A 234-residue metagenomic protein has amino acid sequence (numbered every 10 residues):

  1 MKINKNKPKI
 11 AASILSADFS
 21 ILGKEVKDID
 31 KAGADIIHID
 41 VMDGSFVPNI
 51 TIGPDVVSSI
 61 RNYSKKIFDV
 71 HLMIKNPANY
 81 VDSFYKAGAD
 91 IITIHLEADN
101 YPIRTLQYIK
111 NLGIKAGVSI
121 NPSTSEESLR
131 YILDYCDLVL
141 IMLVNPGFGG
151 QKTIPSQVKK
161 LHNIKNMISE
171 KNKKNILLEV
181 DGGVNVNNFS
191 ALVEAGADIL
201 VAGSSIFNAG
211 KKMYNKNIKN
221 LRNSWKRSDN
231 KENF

Functional and structural regions predicted by a protein language model:
M1-S16, G23-K24, D229-F234: N-terminal amphipathic alpha-helix/helix-capping segment at the start of soluble metabolic enzymes
P8-S13, I37-I39, I60, F68-L72 (+5 more regions): Hydrophobic faces of well-ordered beta-strands that scaffold small-molecule active sites in alpha/beta enzyme cores
L22, I29, D40, F84 (+6 more regions): Conserved, mostly hydrophobic/aromatic
V26, A78-K86, T124-C136, G182-L200: Catalytic cores of alpha/beta
V41-N111: N-terminal active-site wall of soluble small-molecule enzyme domains
D43-T51, D55, P122, R130-H162 (+5 more regions): Glycine/Thr-rich beta-alpha phosphate-binding loop at enzyme active sites
I92-N100, L140-K152, A195-N217: Glycine-rich phosphate-binding active-site loops on the catalytic face of alpha/beta enzymes
I109, V193, F207-F234: C-terminal helical cap(s) of enzyme catalytic domains, especially alpha/beta-barrels
